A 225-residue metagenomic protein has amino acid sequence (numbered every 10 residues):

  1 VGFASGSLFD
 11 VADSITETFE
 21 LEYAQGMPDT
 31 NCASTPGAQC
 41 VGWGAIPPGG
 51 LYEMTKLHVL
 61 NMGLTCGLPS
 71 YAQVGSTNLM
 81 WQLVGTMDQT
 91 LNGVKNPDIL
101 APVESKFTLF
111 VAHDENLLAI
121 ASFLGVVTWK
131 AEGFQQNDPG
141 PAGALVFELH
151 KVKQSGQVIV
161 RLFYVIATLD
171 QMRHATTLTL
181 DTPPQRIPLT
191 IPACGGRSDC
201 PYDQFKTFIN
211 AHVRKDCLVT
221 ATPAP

Functional and structural regions predicted by a protein language model:
V1-P225: Signature for phosphate-centric chemistry
